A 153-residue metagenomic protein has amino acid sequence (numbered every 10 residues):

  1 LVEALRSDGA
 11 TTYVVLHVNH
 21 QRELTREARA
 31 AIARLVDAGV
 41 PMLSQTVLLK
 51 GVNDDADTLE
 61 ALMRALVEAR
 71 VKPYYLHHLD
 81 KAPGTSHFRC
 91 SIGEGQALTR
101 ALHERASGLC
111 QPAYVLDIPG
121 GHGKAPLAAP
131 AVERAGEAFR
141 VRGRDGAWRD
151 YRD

Functional and structural regions predicted by a protein language model:
L1-A106: Conserved AdoMet/S-adenosylmethionine-binding subsite of the radical SAM
V67-D153: Auxiliary Fe-S-binding modules of radical SAM enzymes
